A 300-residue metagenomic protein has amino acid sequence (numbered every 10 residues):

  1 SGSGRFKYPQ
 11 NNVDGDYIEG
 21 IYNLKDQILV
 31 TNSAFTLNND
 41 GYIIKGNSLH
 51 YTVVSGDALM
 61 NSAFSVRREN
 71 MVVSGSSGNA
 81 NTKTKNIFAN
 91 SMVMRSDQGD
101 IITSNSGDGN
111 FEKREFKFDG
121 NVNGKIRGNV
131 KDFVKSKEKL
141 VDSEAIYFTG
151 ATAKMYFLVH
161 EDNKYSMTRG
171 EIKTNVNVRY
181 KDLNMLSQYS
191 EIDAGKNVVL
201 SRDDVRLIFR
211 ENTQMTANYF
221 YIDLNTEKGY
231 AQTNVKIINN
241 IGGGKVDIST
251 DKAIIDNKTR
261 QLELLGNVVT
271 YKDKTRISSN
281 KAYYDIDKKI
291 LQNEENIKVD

Functional and structural regions predicted by a protein language model:
S1-D300: Mature-chain termini and adjacent capping regions
